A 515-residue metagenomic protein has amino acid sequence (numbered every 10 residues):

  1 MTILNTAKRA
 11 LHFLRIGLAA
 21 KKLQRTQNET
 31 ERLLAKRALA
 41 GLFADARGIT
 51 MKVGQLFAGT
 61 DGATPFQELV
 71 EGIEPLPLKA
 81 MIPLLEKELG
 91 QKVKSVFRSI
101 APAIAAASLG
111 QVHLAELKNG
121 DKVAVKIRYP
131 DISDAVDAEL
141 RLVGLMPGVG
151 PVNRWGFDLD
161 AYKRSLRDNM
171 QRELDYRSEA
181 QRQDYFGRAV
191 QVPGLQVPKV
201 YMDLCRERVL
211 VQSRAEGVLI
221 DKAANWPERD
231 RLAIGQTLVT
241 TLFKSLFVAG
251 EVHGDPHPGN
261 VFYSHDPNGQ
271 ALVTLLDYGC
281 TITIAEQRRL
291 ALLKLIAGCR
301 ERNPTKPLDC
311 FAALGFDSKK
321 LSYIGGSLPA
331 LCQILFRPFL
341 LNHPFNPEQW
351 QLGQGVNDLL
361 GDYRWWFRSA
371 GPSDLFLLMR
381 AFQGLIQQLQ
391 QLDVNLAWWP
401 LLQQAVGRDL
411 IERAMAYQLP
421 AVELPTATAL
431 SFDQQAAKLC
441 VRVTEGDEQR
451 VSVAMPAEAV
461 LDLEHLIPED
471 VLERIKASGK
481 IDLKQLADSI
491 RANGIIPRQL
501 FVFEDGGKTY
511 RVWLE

Functional and structural regions predicted by a protein language model:
M1-F243, Y263-E286, A297, T305 (+1 more regions): Broad phosphate/nucleotide-binding scaffolds in NTP-utilizing and phosphate-metabolizing enzymes
S95-V96, I100, A180-R182, K244-F247 (+1 more regions): Phosphate-interacting basic helix/loop segments used at nucleotide- and nucleic-acid interfaces
L117, D266, E445, E504-D505: Acidic surface patches and DE-rich sequence motifs
P130, E216-G217, G446, E458-V460: Residue-level signature for short turns and capping positions that connect secondary-structure elements
G250, D255-H257: Conserved catalytic-loop position in the HRD/HxD motif
A291-K294: Short amphipathic alpha-helical recognition elements used for nucleic-acid or partner binding across transcription
Y417-C440, D447-S452, A459-E515: Compositionally biased, non-globular sequence tracts
